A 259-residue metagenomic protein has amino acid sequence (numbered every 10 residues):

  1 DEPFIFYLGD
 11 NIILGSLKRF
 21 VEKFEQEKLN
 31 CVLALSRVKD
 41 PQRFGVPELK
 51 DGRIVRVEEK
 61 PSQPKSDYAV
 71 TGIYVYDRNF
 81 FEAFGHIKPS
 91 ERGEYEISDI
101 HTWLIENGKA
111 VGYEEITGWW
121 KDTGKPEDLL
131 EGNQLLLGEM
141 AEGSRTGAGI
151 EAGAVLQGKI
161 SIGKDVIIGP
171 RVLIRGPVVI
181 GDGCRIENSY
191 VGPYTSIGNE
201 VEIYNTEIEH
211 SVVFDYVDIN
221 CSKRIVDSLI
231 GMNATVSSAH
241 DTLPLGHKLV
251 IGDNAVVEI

Functional and structural regions predicted by a protein language model:
D1-D51, E82-G85: Conserved beta-loop-beta/alpha segment of the NTase-like Rossmann-fold superfamily that binds/positions NTPs
G9, S36, I73, K121 (+1 more regions): Glycine- and other small-residue-rich loops at beta-strand/loop junctions that grip anionic moieties
E22-K23, V46, P64-S66, G112: Short secondary-structure boundary/capping segments
C31-L33, Q42-R43, K60, S98-D99 (+1 more regions): Glycine-rich, charged/polar anion/phosphate-binding loops that engage phosphate groups from diverse ligands
K39-D40, Q63-P64, W119-K121: Short, catalytically relevant binding-site loops at active-site mouths
L49-Y68: A short, charged helix-loop
T71-A83: Conserved nucleotide-sugar donor-binding and metal-coordinating catalytic region shared by glycosyltransferases
R78-N79, H86-I259: Left-handed beta-helix
